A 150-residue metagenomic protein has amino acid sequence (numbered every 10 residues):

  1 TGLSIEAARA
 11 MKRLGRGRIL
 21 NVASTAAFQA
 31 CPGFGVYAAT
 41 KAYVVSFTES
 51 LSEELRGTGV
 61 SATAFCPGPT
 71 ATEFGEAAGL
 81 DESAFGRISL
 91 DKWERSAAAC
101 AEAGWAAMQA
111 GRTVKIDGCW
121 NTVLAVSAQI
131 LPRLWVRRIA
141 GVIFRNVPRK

Functional and structural regions predicted by a protein language model:
S4, T40: Active-site helix of classical SDR
A10-R13, Q29, S50-V60, A71: Active-site-adjacent segment of SDR/Rossmann-fold oxidoreductases
S24: Residue(s) in the substrate-gating loop at a strand-loop-helix junction that position the organic substrate next
C31-G35: Active-site loop immediately N-terminal to the catalytic Tyr-X3-Lys motif of short-chain dehydrogenase/reductase
Y37, V45: Catalytic tyrosine of NAD(P)H-dependent dehydrogenase/reductases that use a Tyr as the general acid/base
G57-C119: SDR active-site lid
G111-N146: A transmembrane-helix-recognition feature enriched in membrane-embedded lipid enzymes and envelope glyco-/phospholipid
